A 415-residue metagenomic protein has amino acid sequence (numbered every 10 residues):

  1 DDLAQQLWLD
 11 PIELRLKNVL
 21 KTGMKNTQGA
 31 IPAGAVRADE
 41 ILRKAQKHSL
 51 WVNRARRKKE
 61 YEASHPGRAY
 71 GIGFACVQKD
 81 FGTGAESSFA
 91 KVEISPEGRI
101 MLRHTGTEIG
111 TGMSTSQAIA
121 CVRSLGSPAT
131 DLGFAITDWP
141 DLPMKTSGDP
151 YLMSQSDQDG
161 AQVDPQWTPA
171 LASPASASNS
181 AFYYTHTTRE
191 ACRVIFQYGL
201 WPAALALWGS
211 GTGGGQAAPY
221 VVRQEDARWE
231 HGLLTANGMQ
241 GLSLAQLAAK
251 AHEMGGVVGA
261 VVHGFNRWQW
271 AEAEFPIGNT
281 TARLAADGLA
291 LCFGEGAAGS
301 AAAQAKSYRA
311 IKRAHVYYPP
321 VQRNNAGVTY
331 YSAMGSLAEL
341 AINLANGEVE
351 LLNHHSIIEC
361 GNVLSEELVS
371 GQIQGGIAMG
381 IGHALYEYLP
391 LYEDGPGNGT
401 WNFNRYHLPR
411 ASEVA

Functional and structural regions predicted by a protein language model:
D1-R68, A75, K79, A120-A415: C-terminal catalytic domains of large/alpha subunits in multi-subunit enzymes
G71-P96, H104, Y330: Conserved beta-alpha junction segments in alpha/beta enzyme cores
V92-M101, G361-L364, I373: Short, hydrophobic/aliphatic alpha-helical segments
R99-H104, L351-N353: Short, aliphatic-rich beta-strand segments
T107: Glycine-rich NAD(P) Rossmann-fold beta1-alpha1 loop
